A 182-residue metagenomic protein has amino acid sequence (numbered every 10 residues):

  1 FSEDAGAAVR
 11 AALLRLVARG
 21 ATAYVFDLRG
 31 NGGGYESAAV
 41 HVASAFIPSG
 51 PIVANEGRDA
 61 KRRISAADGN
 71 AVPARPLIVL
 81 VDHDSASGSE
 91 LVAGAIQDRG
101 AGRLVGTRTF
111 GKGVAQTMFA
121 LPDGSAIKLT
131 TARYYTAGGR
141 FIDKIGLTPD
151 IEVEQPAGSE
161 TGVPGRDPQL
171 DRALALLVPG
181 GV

Functional and structural regions predicted by a protein language model:
F1-K112, Q116-P122: Cleft-lining beta-strand/loop regions that shape enzyme active-site pockets
F1-T22, D143-V178: C-terminal, low-ordered peptide segments at domain boundaries
L28, V81, T131-R133, Q155: Flexible glycine-/small-residue-rich
D123, I127-A132: Short acidic, Pro/Gly- and aromatic-enriched capping/linker segments at domain boundaries
T136: Short, acidic, Ser/Thr-enriched surface-loop or helix-capping motifs
V182: S-adenosyl-L-methionine-dependent methyltransferase catalytic core, i.e., the SAM/SAH-binding region
